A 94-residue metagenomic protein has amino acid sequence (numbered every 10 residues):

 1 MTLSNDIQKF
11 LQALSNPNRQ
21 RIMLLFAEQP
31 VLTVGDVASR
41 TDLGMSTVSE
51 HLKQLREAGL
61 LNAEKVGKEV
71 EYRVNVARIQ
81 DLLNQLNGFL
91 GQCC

Functional and structural regions predicted by a protein language model:
M1-I7, L25-E28, V76-C94: Amphipathic alpha-helical dimerization/coiled-coil segments that flank or bridge DNA-binding/regulatory modules
A13-M23, Q80: Short alpha-helical elements of helix-turn-helix
P17, Q29-T33: Short capping segments at the starts of secondary-structure elements
L24, E50: Base-recognition residues in the alpha-helical recognition helix of bacterial helix-turn-helix
T33-G35, S46, K53: Residues within helix-turn-helix
R40, E71: Residues within the alpha-helical elements of helix-turn-helix
G44-T47, N75: Helix-turn-helix DNA-binding motif, specifically the short coil turn and the N-cap/start of the second
R56-V66, R73: Beta-hairpin "wing" of winged helix-turn-helix
